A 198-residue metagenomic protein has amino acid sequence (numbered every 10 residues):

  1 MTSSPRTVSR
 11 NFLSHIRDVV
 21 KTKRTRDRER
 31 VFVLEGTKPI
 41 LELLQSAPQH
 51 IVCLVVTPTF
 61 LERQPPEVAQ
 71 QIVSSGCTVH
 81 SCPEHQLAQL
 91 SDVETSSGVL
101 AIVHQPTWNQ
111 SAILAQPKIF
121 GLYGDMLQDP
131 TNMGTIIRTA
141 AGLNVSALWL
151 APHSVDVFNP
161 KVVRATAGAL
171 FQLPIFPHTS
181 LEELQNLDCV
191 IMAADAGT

Functional and structural regions predicted by a protein language model:
M1-V68, S154-D156: Boundary-proximal intrinsically disordered activation/regulatory segments immediately upstream of a helical core
K23-R24, A69-Q71, L90-V93, S111-A115 (+1 more regions): Short secondary-structure boundary/capping segments
F32, E94-S97, P130, R164: Short glycine- and Lys/Arg-enriched binding-loop motifs that mark or flank ligand-binding interfaces
E42-L43, L90, T166: Residues that scaffold the ATP/ADP-binding catalytic core of kinase and kinase-like folds
Q49, E94-S96, P117-I119: Short connector loops at helix/strand junctions that flank enzyme active sites, especially segments positioning acidic
H50, S97, A169-F171: A generic structural signal for short beta-strands and their flanking turns/coil linkers
E62-I102: A contiguous, low-structure linker/loop signature
S74, H80-S81, H85, I102 (+1 more regions): RNA substrate-binding interface of SAM-dependent RNA methyltransferases
